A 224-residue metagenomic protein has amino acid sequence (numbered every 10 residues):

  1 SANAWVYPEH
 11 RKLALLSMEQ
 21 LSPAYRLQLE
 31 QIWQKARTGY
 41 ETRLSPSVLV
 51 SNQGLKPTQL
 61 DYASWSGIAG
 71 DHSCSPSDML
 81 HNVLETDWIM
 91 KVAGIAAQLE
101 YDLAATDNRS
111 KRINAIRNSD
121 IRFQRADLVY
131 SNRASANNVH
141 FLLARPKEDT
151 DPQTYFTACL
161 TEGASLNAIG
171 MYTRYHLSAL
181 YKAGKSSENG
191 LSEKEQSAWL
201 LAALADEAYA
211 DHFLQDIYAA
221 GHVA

Functional and structural regions predicted by a protein language model:
N3-L201, A205, V223-A224: N-terminal, motif-rich segments that launch catalysis or mediate targeting to/interaction with membranes, typified by
L204, A208-L214: Aromatic-lined, polymer-binding surfaces characteristic of secreted/periplasmic polysaccharide-degrading enzymes
F213-V223: Catalytic Zn2+-binding segment of zinc metalloproteases
